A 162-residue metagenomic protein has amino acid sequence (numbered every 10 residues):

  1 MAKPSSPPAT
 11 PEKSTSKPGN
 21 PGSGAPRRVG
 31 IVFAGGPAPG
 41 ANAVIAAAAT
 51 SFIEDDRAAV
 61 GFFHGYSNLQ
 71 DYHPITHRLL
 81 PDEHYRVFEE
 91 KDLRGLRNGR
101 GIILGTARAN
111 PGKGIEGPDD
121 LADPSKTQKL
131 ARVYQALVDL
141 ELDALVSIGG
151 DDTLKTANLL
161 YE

Functional and structural regions predicted by a protein language model:
A2, P7-P26, A131-Q135: A short, basic/flexible loop-to-alpha-helix module at the beginning of a structural domain
K17-H77: N-terminal phosphate-binding or glycine-rich loops at protein starts, especially the Walker A/P-loop of NTPases
R28-G36, I103-G105, D143-I148: Short glycine-rich or small-residue beta-strand-to-loop segments that form or flank ligand, phosphate, metal/Fe-S
G36-P39, L121-P124, I148-D151: Alpha-helix capping and helix-loop boundary segments enriched in small/acidic/polar residues
P39, L69, G112, L154-K155: Flexible loop/turn segments at secondary-structure boundaries
A43-A48, G150-E162: Short Gly/Thr/Asp-enriched flexible loops that form oxyanion-binding sites at enzyme active sites
F52, R57-L140: Glycine-rich nucleotide/cofactor/substrate-binding loop typically near the N-terminus or early in the first domain
Q135, D143-S147, D152-K155: Internal active-site segments that recognize and position negatively charged phosphoryl groups and nucleotide moieties
